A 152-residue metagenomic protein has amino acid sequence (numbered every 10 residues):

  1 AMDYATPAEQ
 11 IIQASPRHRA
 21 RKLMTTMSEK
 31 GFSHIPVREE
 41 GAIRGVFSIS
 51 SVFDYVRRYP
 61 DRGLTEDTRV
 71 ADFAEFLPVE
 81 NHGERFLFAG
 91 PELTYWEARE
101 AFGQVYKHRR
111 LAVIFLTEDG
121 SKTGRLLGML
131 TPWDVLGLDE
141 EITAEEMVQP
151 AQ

Functional and structural regions predicted by a protein language model:
A1-Q10, S48-L111, T131-Q152: Tandem CBS (Bateman) regulatory domains
A5-A8, A14-R17, R21: The feature marks the first
Q10-Q13, A42, F88, R125: Short, flexible active-site loop motifs that bind/organize anionic cofactors or intermediates
Q13, K22-T68: Acidic (E/D-rich), amphipathic helical modules within compact regulatory domains
R19-K22, T26, E97-A101: Well-ordered alpha-helical segments embedded in enzymatic catalytic cores
M27, I35-V52, F102, Y106 (+1 more regions): A glycine-centered beta-loop-beta connector
